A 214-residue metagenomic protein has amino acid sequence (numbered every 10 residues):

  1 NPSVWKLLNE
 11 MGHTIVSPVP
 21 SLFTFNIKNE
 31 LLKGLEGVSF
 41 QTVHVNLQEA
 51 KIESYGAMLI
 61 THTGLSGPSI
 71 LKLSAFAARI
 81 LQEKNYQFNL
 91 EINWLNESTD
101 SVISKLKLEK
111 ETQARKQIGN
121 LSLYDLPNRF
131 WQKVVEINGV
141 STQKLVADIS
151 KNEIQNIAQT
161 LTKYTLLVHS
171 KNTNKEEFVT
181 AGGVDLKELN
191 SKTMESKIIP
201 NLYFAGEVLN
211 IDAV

Functional and structural regions predicted by a protein language model:
N1-L7, M11, N210-V214: A conserved FAD-binding loop/helix module that cradles the flavin
N1-S3, N26-E30, V146-E153: Short beta-strand to alpha-helix junction loop
N9, L71-S74, A205: Short beta-strand-to-turn element immediately C-terminal to the catalytic PLP-Schiff-base lysine in fold type I
G12-T14, A50, T162-L167: Generic secondary-structure signature for well-ordered alpha-helical cores
T14-V19, N26-L145: An anion/pyrophosphate-binding glycine-rich loop and adjacent beta-alpha core in soluble alpha-beta enzymes
V19-S21, N172-T173: A short, aromatic/hydrophobic, helix- or strand-capping loop or linear motif that either lines the entrance/gate
T24, L65-P68, V179, V208-V214: Glycine-rich phosphate/pyrophosphate-binding beta-alpha loops
K133-D212: A glycine-rich dinucleotide-binding beta-alpha-beta segment and adjacent secondary-structure elements that constitute
